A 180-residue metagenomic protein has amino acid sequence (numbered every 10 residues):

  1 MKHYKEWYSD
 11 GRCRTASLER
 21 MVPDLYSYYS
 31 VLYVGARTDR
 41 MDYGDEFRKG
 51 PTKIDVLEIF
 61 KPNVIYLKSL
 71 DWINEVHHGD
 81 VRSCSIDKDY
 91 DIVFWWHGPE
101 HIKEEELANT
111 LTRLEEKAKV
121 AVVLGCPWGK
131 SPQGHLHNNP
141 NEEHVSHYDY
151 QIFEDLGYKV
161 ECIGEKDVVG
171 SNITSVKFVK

Functional and structural regions predicted by a protein language model:
M1-F94, A108-L111, N141-H147, Q151 (+2 more regions): Conserved N-terminal segment of class I S-adenosyl-L-methionine
D39, G98, P127: Flexible loop residues that form catalytic and substrate-binding hotspots at small-molecule/glycan-binding clefts
F94-H101: Short catalytic micro-motifs in class I SAM-dependent methyltransferases
I102-E104, A118-K119: Helix-to-beta-strand junctions that scaffold the AdoMet/dcAdoMet cofactor pocket in Class I SAM-dependent enzymes
R113-K117: Conserved helix-to-beta-strand junction in the class I
A118-G129: Conserved beta-strand signature within the Rossmann-like core of class I S-adenosyl-L-methionine
S131-L136: A short acidic, helix-capping loop that chelates divalent metal ions and anchors anionic groups
D155-G164: Short secondary-structure junctions
